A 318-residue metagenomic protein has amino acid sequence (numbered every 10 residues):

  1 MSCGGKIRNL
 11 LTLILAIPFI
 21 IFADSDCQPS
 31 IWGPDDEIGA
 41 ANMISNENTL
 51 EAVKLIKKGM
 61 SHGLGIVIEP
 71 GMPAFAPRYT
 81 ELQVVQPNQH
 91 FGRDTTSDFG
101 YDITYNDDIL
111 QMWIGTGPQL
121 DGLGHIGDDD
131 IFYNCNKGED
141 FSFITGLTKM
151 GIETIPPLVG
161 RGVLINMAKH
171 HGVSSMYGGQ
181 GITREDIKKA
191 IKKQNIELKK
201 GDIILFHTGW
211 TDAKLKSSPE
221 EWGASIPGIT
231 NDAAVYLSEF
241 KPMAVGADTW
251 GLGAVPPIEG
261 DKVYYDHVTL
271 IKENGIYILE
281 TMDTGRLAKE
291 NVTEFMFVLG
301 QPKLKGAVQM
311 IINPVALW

Functional and structural regions predicted by a protein language model:
M1-I7: N-terminal secretory signal peptides that target proteins for export/translocation
G5, I20-F22: Short linear motifs centered on Gly/Pro in flexible linkers and helix caps
I7-R8, P118: Residue-level micro-sites within transmembrane alpha helices that shape and flank functional polar/acidic positions
L10-T12, L82: General helical structural elements
T12-I20: Bacterial N-terminal signal peptides
A23-W318: Active-/binding-site microenvironments in catalytic and ligand-binding cores
